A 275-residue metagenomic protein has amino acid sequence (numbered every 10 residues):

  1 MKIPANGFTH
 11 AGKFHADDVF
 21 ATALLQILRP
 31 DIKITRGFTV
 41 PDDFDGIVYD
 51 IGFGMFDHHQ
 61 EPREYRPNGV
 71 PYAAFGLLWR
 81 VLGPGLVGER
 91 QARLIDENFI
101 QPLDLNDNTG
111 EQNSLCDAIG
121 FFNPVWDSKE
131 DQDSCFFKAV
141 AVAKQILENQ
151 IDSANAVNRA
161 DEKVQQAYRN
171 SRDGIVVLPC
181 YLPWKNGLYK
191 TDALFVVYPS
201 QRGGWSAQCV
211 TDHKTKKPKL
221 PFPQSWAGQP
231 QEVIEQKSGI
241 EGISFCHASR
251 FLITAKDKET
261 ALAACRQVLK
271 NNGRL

Functional and structural regions predicted by a protein language model:
P4-G46, D50: N-terminal ordered "arm"
D18, T22, T39, R63-N68 (+1 more regions): C-terminal accessory domains and tails appended to enzymatic cores
L25-L28, V81-G85, L103-D107, K129 (+2 more regions): Generic structural signal for hydrophobic core residues of well-folded globular domains
L28-I32, G83-Q91, T215: Short helix-capping/linker segments at secondary-structure and domain boundaries
I32-D42, G88-L105, F136-F137, V157-N158: Short alpha-helical "patches" and their helix-cap loops
V40-D45, G54-M55, G187-Y189: Short loop/helix-cap segments at secondary-structure boundaries that form the rim of catalytic
G46-V125: A basic- and aromatic-enriched beta-loop-alpha substructure that forms the phosphate/nucleotide- and DNA/RNA-contacting
